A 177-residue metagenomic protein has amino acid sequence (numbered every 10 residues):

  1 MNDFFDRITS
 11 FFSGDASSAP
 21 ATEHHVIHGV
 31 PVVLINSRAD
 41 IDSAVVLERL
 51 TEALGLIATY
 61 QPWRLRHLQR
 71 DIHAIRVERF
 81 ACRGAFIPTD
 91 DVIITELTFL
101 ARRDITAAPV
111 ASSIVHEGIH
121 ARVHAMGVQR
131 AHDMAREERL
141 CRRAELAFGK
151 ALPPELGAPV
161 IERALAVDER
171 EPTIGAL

Functional and structural regions predicted by a protein language model:
M1-I27: N-terminal low-structure segments adjacent to metalloprotease catalytic domains across cellular compartments
I27-V92, K150-L152: Auxiliary, metal-adjacent structural segments of Zn-dependent hydrolase domains
V46, A107, A111, E137: Hydrophobic (often cysteine-bearing) scaffold residues that line and stabilize catalytic clefts of nucleotide/cofactor
L97-I114, H132: Short pre-active-site segment immediately N-terminal to the catalytic Zn-binding motif
S112-A125: Active-site recognition of the HExxH zinc-binding catalytic motif
A125-D133: Short helix/strand-bridging catalytic loops that position acidic/His residues to coordinate divalent metals and engage
H132-V167: Post-HExxH zinc-binding segment in Zn-dependent metallohydrolases
V167-A176: Short, low-complexity, Pro/Ser/Thr/Gly-rich segments in the mature regions of secreted, periplasmic
